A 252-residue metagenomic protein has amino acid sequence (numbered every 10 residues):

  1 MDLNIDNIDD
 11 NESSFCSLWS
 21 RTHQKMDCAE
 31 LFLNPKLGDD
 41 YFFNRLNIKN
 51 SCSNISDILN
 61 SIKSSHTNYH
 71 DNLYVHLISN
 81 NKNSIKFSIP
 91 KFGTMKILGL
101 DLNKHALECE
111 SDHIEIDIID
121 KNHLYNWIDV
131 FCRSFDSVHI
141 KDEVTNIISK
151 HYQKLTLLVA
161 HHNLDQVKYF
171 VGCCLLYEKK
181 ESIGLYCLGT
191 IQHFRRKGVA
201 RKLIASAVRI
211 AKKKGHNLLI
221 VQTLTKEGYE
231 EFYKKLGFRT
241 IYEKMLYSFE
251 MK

Functional and structural regions predicted by a protein language model:
M1-E12, R45-S53, L102-D142, Y169: Short amphipathic alpha-helix that is part of the acyltransferase structural core
M1-Y69, N80-N81: N-terminal charged segments
D40-N50, E181-Q192: Conserved acetyl-CoA binding element of GNAT-fold acetyltransferases
K49-I114, M245-E250: Acyl-donor-binding surface of acyltransferase catalytic domains
I55-I62, C187-T190, R196-K213, K235: Conserved acetyl-CoA-binding loop-helix of GNAT-fold acetyltransferases
N68-I78, A211-T223: Conserved GNAT acetyl-CoA-binding A-motif
N81-K91, R201, T225-E243: Conserved active-site alpha-helix within GNAT-family acetyltransferase domains
V138-I191: A conserved beta-strand-loop-helix scaffold within acyl/acetyltransferase catalytic domains
